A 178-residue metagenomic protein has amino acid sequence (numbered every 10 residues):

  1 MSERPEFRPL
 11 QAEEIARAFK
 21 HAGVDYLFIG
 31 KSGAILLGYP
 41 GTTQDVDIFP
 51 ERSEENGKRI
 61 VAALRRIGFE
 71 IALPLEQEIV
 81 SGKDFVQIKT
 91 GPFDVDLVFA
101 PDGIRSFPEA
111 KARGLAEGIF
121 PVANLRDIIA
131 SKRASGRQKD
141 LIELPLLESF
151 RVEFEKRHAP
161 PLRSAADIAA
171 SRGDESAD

Functional and structural regions predicted by a protein language model:
M1-D178: Compositionally biased terminal segments of proteins
